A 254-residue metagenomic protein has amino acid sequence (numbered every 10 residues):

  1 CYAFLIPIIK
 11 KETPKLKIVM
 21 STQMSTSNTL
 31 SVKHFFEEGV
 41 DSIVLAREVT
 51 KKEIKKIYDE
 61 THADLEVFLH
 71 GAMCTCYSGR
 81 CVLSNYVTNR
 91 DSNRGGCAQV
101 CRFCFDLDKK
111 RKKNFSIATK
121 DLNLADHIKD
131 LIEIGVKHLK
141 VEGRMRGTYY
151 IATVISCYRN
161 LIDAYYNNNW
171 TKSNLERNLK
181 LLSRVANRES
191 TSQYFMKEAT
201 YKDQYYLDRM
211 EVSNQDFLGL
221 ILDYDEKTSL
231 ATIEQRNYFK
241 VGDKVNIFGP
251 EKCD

Functional and structural regions predicted by a protein language model:
C1-H34: N-terminal active-site wall of soluble small-molecule enzyme domains
E12, K17, K33, S42-D254: Surface-exposed amphipathic alpha-helical tracts and adjacent flexible/coil segments at the periphery of soluble enzymes
